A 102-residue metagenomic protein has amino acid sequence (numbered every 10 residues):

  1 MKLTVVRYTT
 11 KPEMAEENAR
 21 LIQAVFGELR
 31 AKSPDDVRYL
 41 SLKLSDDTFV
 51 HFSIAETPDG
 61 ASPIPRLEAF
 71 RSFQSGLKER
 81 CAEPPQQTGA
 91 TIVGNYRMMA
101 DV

Functional and structural regions predicted by a protein language model:
K2-Y8, V50-F52: Active-site-flanking beta-strand signature of metal-NTP-handling nucleotidyl enzymes and homologous cyclase-like
L3, R38-Y39: Short hydrophobic/aromatic beta-strand element in the GNAT-like acyltransferase core that lines or flanks the acyl-donor
T9-R20: Short, surface-exposed ligand-recognition loops at beta-strand->loop->(often short) alpha-helix junctions that present
T10-P12, E56-T57, G94: Non-catalytic surface loops within mature trypsin-like serine protease
A24, E28-R38, I54-G89: An amphipathic, aromatic/His-enriched active-site/gating alpha helix that lines ligand/cofactor pockets
S41-D46: A short beta-turn/loop motif at secondary-structure boundaries
T48-V50, G60-A61, R97: Short catalytic/ligand-binding loop motif for oxyanion handling, primarily in non-cytosolic enzymes, centered on
A90-V102: Short, low-order "capping/linker" segments at domain edges
